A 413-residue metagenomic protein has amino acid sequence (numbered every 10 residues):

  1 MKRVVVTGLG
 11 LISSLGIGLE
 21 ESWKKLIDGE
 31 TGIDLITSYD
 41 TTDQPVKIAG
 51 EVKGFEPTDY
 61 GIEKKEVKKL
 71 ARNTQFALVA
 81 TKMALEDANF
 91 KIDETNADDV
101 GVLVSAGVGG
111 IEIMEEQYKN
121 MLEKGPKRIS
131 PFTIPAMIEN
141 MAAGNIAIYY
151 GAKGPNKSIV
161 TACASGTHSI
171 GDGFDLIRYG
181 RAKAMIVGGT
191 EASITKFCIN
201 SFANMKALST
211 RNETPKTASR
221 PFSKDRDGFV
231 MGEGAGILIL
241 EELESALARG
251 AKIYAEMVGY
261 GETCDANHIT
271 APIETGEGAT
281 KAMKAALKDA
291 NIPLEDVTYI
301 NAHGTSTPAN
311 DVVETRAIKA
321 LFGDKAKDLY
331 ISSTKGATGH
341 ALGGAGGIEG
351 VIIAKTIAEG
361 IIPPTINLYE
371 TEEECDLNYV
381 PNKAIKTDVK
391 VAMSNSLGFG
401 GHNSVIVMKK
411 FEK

Functional and structural regions predicted by a protein language model:
M1-K64, A88, E244-E256, I352-T365 (+1 more regions): ACP-dependent fatty acid/polyketide chain-elongation machinery
R3-T7, D34-L35, E213-A290, Y299 (+1 more regions): Condensing-enzyme catalytic core mediating Claisen C-C bond formation in acyl metabolism
V6, E30-T161, T190-I199, D296-N310: Conserved beta-ketoacyl condensing-enzyme motif
G8, L26, T81, V102 (+10 more regions): Conserved small-residue
A77-F90, E139-A143, A147-E191, V230-A251 (+2 more regions): Active-site-proximal alpha-helical scaffold in enzymes
A84-N96, A246-A251, M283-Y299, L321-K325: Phosphate/pyrophosphate-binding loops at sites that engage ATP/ADP/AMP, CoA/4′-phosphopantetheine, polyphosphate
K124-S130, H168-G171, D175, E191-A248 (+2 more regions): Glycine-/small-residue-rich "gating" segment that lines the acyl/pantetheine channel and substrate pocket
R181-D227, Y260-E274, G304-D311, D328-N378: Acyl-CoA/ACP chain-elongation machinery
